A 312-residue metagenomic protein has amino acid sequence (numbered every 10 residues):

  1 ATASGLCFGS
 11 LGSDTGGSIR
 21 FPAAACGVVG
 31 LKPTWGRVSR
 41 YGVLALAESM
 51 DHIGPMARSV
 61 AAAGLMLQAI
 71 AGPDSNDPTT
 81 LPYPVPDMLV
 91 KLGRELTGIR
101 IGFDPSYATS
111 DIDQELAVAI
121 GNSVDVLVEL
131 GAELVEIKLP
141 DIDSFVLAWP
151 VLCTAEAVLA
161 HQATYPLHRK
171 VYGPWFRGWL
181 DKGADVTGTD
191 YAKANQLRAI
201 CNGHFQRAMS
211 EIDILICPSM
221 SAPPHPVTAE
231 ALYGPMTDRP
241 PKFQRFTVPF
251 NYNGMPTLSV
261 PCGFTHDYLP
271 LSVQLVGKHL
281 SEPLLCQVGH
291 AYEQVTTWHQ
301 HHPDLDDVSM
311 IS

Functional and structural regions predicted by a protein language model:
S4-S110, G121-L130, V186, A192-Q196 (+3 more regions): Structural helix-boundary/capping segments
C26-G30, V151-A155, Y233-P235, V276-G277: Short, hinge-like loop/turn segments at secondary-structure boundaries
L96, I142-S144, H161-Y252, Q294 (+1 more regions): Serine-dependent amide/ester hydrolase catalytic core
A117, P150, T154, N195-R198: Amphipathic, non-transmembrane alpha-helical scaffold segments
E133-K138: General small-molecule cofactor/ligand-binding pocket signal
V146-A160: Charged, often glycine-rich, active-site loop that binds/positions anionic groups
